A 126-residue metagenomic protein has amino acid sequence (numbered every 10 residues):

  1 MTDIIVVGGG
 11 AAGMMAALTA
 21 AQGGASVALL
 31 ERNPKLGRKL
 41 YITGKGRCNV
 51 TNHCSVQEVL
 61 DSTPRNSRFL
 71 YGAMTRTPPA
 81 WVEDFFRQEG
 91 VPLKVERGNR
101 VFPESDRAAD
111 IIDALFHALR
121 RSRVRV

Functional and structural regions predicted by a protein language model:
T2-L29: N-terminal Rossmann-like FAD-binding beta1-loop-alpha1 element of flavoenzymes
R32-R125: Conserved N-terminal/central alpha/beta ligand/cofactor-binding core
